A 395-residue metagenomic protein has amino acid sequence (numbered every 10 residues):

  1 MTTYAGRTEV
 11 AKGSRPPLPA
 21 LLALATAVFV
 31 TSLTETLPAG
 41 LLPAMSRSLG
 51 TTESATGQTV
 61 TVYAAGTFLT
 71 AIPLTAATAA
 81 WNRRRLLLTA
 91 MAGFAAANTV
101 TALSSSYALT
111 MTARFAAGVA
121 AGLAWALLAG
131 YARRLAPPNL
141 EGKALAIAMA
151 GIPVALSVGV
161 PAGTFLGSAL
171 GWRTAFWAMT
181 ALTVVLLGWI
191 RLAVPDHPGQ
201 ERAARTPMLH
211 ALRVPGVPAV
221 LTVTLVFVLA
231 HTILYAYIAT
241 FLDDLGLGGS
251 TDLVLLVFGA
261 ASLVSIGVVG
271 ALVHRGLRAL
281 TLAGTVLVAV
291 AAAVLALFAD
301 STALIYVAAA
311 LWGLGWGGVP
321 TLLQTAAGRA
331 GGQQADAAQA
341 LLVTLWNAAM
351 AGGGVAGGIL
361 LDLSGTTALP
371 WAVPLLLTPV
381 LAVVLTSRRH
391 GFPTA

Functional and structural regions predicted by a protein language model:
S48-G50, N82, L103-L109, F298-D300: Helix-breaking motifs and short loop linkers at transmembrane-helix boundaries and internal kinks in secondary membrane
L69-S105: Conserved MFS/SLC helix-loop-helix module at the cytosolic interface between two early adjacent transmembrane helices
T70-R83, V264-L277, L361: Helix-to-loop junctions at the C-terminal end of transmembrane segments in multipass secondary transporters
G93, A97-V100, A108-A117, A303-L311: Paired small-residue
Y107, A113-I152: Cytoplasmic helix-loop-helix junction between adjacent transmembrane helices in 12-TM secondary transporters
A175, T180-Q200, V383-S387: C-terminal membrane-cytosol helix-exit motif in multi-pass small-molecule transporters
A279-L323: C-terminal transmembrane helical hairpin of 12-TM major facilitator-type secondary transporters
A330-T367, A372-V373: A late C-terminal transmembrane helix in Major Facilitator Superfamily
